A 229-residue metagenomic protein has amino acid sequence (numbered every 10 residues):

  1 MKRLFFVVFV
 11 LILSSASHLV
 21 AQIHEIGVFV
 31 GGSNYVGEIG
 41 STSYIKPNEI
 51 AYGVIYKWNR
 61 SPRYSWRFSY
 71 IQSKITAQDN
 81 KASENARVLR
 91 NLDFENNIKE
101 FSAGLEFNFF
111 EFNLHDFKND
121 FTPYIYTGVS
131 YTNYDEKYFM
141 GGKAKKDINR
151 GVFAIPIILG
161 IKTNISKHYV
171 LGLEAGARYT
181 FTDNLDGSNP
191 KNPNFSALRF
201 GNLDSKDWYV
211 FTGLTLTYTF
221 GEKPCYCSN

Functional and structural regions predicted by a protein language model:
L4-S14: Sec-dependent N-terminal signal peptides
L19-I23, P62-R63, E111-T122, I165-H168 (+1 more regions): Short loop/turn motifs that connect adjacent beta-strands in outer-membrane beta-barrel proteins
L19-N59, F211-P224: Short glycine/proline- and aromatic-enriched beta-strand/turn motifs that initiate or cap beta-hairpins
Q22, K46-I50, N97-F101, F121 (+2 more regions): Residues that define the transmembrane beta-barrel architecture of outer-membrane proteins
V28, V54-W58, A103-F107, T127-Y131 (+3 more regions): Residues on the lipid-exposed face of transmembrane beta-strands in outer-membrane beta-barrel proteins
V36-T42, A86-E95, G142-D147, R199-N202: Extracellular loop and loop/strand-boundary signature of outer-membrane beta-barrel proteins
P62-F139, F220: Gram-negative (and chloroplast) outer-membrane scaffold detector with strong preference for beta-barrel transmembrane
N80, I165-N229: Predominantly the C-terminal beta-signal and adjacent terminal strand-loop region of outer-membrane beta-barrel
